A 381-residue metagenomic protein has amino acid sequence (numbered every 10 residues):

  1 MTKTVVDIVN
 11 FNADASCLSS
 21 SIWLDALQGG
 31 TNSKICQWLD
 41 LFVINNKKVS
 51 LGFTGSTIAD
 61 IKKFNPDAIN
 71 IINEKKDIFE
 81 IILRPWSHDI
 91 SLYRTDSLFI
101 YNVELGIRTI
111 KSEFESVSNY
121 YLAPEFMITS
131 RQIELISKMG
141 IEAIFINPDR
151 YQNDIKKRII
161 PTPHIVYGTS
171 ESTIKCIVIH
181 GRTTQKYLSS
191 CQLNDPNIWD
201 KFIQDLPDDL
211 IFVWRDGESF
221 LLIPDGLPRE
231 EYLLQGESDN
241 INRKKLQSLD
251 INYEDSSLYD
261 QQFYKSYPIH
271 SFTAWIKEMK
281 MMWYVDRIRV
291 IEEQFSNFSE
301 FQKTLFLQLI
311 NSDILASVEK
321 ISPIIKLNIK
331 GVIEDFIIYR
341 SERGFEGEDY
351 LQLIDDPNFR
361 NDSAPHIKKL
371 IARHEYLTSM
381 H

Functional and structural regions predicted by a protein language model:
T2-S33, I44, P161-I165, S170-I174 (+3 more regions): Active-site and substrate-binding clefts of carbohydrate-active enzymes
T2-S87: N-terminal catalytic cores of secreted or lumenal carbohydrate-active enzymes
S16-S21, I61-N65, L92-T95, E125-S137 (+4 more regions): A short acidic (Asp/Glu
I35-L39, P66-I72, I100-I110, I133 (+3 more regions): Generic structural signal for well-ordered alpha-helices, preferentially at hydrophobic/aromatic core positions
G55-E125, K175-K186, D208-F212, I251 (+2 more regions): Metal-dependent polysaccharide deacetylase catalytic core of the NodB/CE4 family, i.e., the active-site-bearing domain
A68-L83, S137-G168: Acidic, His- and aromatic-enriched active-site or binding-groove loops in soluble protein domains that engage sugars
F99, I107-R108, S112-N119, A123-Y151 (+8 more regions): Residues lining hydrophobic/aromatic ligand-binding pockets adjacent to catalytic sites
D149-N153, I177-N194: Positively charged, amphipathic and often flexible ligand-engagement surfaces
